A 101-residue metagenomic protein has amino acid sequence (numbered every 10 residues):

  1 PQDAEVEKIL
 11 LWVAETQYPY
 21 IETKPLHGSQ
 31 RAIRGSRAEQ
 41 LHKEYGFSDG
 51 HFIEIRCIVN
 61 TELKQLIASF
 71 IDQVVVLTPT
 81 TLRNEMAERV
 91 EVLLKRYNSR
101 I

Functional and structural regions predicted by a protein language model:
P1-I101: Polybasic (Lys/Arg-rich)
